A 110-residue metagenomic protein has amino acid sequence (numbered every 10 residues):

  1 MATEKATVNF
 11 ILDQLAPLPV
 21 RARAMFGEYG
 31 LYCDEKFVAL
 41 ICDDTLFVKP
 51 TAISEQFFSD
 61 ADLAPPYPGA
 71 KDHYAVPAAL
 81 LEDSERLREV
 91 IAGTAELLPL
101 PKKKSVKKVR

Functional and structural regions predicted by a protein language model:
M1-R110: Charge-dense, helix-prone N-terminal extensions
